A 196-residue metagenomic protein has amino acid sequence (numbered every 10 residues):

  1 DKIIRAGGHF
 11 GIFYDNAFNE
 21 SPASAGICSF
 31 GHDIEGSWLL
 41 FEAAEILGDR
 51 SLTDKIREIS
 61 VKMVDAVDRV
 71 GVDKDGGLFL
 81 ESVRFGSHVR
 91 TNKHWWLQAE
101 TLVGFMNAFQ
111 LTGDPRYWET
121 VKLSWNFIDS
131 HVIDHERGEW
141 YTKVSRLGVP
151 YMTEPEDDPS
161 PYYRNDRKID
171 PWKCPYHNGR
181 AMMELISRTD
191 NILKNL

Functional and structural regions predicted by a protein language model:
D1-L196: Glycan-recognition and catalytic cores of secretory/periplasmic carbohydrate-active enzymes
